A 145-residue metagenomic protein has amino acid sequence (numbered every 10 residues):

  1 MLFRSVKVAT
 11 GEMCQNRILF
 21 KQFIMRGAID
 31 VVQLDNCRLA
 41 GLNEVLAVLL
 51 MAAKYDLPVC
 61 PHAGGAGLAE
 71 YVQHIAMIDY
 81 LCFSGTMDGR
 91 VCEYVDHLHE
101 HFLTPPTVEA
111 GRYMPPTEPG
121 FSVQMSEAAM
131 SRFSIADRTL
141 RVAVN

Functional and structural regions predicted by a protein language model:
F3-R112, P116-P119: Shared catalytic-loop signature of beta/alpha-barrel
G120-N145: Extended hydrophobic packing segments that form well-structured cores
